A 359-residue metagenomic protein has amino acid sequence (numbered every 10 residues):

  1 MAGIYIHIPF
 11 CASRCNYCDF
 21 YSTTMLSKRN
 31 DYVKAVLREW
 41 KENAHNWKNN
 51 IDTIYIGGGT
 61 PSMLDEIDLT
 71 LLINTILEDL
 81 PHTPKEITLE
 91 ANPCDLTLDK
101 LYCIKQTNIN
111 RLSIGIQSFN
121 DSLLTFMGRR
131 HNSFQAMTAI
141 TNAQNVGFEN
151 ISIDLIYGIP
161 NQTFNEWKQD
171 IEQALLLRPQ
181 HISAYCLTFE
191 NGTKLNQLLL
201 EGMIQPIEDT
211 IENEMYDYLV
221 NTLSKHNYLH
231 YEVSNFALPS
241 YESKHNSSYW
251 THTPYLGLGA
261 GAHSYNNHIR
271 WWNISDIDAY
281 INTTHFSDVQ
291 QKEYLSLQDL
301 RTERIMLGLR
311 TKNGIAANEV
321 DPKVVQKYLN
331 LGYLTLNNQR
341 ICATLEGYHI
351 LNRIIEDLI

Functional and structural regions predicted by a protein language model:
M1-G3, S22-E42, D52-A317: C-terminal scaffold of the Radical SAM
I6: Conserved N-terminal Rossmann-fold NAD(P)-binding element of oxidoreductases
P9-F20: Local cysteine-cluster metal-coordination motifs and their immediate loop/turn environment, predominantly Fe-S cluster
E319-L331: Short amphipathic alpha-helical interaction segments
N330-Q339: A short, conserved structural fragment
R340-T344: Minor-groove-contacting beta-hairpin "wing" of winged helix-turn-helix DNA-binding domains
E346-I359: Short, amphipathic alpha-helical interaction segments positioned at domain boundaries
